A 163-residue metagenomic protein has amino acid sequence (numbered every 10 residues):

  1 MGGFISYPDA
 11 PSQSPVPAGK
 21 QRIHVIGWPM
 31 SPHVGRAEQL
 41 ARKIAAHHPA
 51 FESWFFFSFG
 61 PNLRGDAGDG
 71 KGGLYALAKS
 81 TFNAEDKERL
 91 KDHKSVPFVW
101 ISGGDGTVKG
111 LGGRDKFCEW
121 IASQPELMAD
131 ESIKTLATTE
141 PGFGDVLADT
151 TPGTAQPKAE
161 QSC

Functional and structural regions predicted by a protein language model:
M1-I23, S132-C163: Eukaryotic N-terminal low-complexity, Ser/Thr- and Lys/Arg-rich leader segments that predominantly function as
G3-G68: Local sequence-structure signature of Cys/Sec-based thiol-disulfide redox active-site neighborhoods
A18-Q21, K94, G112: Eukaryote-biased feature marking scaffold/signaling PDZ-domain proteins and nuclear chromatin regulators
G27-G35, L90-H93, V108-L111: Intrinsic disorder
R36-H47, G73-D86, W120: Short, aromatic/basic amphipathic alpha-helical patches
F57-R89: Short, intrinsically disordered low-complexity segments
K79-I101, R114-D115: Structural micro-motif
W100-T138: Non-catalytic, surface beta->alpha helical segment in thiol-disulfide oxidoreductase systems
